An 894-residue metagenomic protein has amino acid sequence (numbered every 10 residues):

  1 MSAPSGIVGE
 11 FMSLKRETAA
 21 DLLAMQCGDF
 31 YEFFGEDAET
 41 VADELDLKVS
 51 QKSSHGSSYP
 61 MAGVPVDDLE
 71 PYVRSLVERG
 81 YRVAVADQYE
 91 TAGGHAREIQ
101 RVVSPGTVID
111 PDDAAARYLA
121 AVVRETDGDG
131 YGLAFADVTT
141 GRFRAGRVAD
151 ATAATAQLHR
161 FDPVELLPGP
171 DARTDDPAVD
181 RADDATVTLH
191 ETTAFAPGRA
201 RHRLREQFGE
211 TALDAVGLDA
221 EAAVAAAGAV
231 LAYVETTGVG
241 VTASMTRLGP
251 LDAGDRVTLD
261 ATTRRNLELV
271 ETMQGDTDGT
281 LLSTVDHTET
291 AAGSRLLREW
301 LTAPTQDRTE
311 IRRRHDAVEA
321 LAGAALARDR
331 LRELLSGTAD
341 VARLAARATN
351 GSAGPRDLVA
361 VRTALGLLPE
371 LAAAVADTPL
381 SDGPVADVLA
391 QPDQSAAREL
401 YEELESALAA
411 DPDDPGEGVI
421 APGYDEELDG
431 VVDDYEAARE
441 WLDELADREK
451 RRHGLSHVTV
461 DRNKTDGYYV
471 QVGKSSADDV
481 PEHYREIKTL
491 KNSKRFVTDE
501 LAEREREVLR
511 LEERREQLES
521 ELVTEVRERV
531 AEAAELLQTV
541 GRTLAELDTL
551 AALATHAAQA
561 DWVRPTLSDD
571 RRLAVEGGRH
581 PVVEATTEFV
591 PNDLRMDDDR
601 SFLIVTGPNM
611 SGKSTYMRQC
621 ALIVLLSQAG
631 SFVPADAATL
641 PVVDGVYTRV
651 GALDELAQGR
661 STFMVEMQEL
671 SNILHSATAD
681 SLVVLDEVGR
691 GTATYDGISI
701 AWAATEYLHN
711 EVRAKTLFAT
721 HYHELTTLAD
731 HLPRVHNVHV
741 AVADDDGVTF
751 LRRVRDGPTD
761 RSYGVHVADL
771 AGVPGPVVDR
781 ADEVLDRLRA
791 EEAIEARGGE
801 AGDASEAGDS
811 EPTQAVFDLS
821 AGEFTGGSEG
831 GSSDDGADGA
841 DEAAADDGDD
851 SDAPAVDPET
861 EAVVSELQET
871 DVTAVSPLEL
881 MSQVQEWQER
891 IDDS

Functional and structural regions predicted by a protein language model:
M1-D278, S283-A292, E310, R314-A317: Basic, polar low-complexity surface loops/patches
S2, G35-A38, T498, L550 (+4 more regions): ATPase nucleotide-binding head domains, primarily ABC-like/P-loop NTPase cores
F30-Y31, G35-L45, S50-Q51, L167-T211 (+6 more regions): A conserved P-loop NTPase coupling/switch region
Q88, V241-D252, R448-D461, A554-G577: Long, charged, glycine-rich C-terminal linkers/tails
T139, A145, R313-G323, A342-R347 (+4 more regions): Short, charged/polar, low-complexity loop and linker segments that flank or interrupt alpha-helical bundles
T258, L269-Q274, H287-E289, T363-A437 (+3 more regions): Amphipathic heptad-repeat alpha-helical coiled-coil/stalk segments that mediate oligomerization, filament/stalk
A437-N463, V540-T543, L550: Coiled-coil termination/hinge junctions
V863-S894: C-terminal tails and terminal domains of large nucleic-acid-associated and other macromolecular-machine proteins
